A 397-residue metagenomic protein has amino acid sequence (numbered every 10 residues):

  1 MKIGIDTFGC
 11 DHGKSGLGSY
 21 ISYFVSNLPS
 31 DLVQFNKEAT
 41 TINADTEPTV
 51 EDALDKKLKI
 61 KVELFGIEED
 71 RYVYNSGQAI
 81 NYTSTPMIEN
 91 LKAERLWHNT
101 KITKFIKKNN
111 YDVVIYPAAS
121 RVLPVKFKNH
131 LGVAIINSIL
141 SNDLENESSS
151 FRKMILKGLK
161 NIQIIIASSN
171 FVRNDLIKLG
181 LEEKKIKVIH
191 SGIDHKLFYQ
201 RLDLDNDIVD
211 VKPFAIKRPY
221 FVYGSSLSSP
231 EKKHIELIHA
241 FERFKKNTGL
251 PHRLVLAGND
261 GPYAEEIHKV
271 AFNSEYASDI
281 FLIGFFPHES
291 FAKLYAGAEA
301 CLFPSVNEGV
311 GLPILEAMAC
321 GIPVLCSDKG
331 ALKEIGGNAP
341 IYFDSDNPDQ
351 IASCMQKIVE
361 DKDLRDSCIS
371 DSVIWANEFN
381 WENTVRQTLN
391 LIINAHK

Functional and structural regions predicted by a protein language model:
M1-K397: Carbohydrate transferase catalytic cores enriched for Leloir-type hexosyltransferases
